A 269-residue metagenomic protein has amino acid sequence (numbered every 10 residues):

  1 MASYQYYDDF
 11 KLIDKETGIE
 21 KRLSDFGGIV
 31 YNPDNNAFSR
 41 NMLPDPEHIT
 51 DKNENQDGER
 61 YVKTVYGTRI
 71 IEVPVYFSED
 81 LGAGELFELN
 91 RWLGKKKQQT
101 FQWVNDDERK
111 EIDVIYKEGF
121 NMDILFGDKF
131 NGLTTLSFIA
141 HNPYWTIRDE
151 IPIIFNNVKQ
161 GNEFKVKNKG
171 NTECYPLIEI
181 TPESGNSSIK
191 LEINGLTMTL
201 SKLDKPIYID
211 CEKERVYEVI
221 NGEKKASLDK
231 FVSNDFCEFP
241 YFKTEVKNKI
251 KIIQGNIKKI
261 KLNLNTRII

Functional and structural regions predicted by a protein language model:
M1-T50: Polar/acidic, low-complexity leader/linker segments enriched in S/T/G and N/D
E54-D80, F130-P143: Oligomerization/assembly interface segments of phage tail-like spikes and tubes
T68, K96-Q98, K243-K247: Extracellular Ig-like/FN3 beta-sandwich strand-entry sites
I71-V73, I112, T134-L136, P176 (+1 more regions): Hydrophobic residues positioned within well-ordered beta-strands of beta-sheet architectures
P74-G119: Short, acidic/charged, Gly/Pro-enriched secondary-structure junctions
G84-L93, D128-F130, I151-I154: "Short basic amphipathic alpha-helical interaction patches in structured regions
Q102-Y144: Short beta-strand and beta-hairpin "edge-sheet" elements
T146-I269: Intrinsically disordered, low-complexity segments enriched in serine, threonine, and glycine
